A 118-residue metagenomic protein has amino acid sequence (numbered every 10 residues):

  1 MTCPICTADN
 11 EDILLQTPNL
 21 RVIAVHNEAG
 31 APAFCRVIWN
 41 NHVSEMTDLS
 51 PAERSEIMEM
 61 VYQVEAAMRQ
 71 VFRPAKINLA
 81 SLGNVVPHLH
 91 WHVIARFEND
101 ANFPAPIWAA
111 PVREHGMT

Functional and structural regions predicted by a protein language model:
M1-T118: HIT superfamily nucleotide-processing domains
